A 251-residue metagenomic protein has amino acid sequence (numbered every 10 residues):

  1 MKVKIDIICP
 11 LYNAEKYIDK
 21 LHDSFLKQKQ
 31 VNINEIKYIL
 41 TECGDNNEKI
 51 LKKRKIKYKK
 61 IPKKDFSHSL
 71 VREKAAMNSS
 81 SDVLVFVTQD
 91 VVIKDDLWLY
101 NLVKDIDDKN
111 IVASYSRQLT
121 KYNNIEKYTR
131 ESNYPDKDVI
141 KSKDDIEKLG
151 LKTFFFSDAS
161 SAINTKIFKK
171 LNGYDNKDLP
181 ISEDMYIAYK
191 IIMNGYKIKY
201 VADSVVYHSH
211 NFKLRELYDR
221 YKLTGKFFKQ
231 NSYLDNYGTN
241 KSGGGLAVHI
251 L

Functional and structural regions predicted by a protein language model:
D23-I33: Short, acidic, metal-binding catalytic loop of nucleotide-sugar glycosyltransferases
I39-E48, V91-V92: A conserved acidic beta->alpha catalytic loop
P62-S79: Glycine-rich, basic loop-to-helix element that forms the pyrophosphate-binding segment of sugar-nucleotide handling
D82-V92: Short beta-strand-to-loop acidic/aromatic patch adjacent to the donor-nucleotide binding site
D96-Y128: Conserved donor NDP-sugar-binding/catalytic core segment of glycosyltransferases
D144-I163, L179-P180: A recurrent flexible, glycine/aromatic-enriched loop bordering the glycosyltransferase active site that acts as
P180-Y186: Acidic donor-binding loop at a coil-to-helix junction in glycosyltransferase catalytic cores that engages
I198, S204-L251: Active-site-adjacent helix/loop segment of glycosyltransferases that harbors family-specific signature motifs
